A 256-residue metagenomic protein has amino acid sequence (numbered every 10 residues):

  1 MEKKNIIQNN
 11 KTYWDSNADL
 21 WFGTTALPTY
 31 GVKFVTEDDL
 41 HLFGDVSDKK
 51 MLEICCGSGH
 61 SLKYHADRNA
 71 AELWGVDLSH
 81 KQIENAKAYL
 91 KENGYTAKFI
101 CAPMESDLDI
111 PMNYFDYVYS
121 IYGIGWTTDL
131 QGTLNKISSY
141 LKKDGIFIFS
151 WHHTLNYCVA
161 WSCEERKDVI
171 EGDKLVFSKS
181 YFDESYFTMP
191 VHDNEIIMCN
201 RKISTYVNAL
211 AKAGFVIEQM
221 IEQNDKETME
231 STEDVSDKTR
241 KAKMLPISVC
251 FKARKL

Functional and structural regions predicted by a protein language model:
A26-K49: Conserved alpha-helix/loop element of class I SAM-dependent methyltransferases that forms part of the SAM/SAH-binding
K50-I54, S58-D107: Class I SAM-dependent methyltransferase SAM/SAH-binding core
D109-Y117: A short acidic, Gly/Pro-enriched loop at the edge of an enzyme's catalytic core that lines a small-molecule cofactor
D116-Q131: A short SAM/SAH-binding and catalytic strip from SAM-dependent methyltransferases
Q131-I146: A short glycine-rich, Lys/Arg-flanked "PGG" loop and its adjoining helix->strand segment in the class I
I146-E184: Conserved class I S-adenosyl-L-methionine
Y186, I197-M220: Short alpha-helix
A209-L256: C-terminal lobe and adjacent flexible extensions of AdoMet/dcAdoMet transferase-like proteins
